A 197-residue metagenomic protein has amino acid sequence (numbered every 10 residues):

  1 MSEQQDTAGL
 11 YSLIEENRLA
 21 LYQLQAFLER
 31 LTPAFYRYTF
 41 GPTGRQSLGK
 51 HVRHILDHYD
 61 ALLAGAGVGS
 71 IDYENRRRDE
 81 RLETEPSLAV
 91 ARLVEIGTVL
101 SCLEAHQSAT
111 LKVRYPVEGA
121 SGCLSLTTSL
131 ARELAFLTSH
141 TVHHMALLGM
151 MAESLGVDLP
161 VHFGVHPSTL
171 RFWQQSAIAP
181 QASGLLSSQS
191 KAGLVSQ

Functional and structural regions predicted by a protein language model:
M1-R18, Y22: Extreme N-terminal tail/first-helix region
S2-A8, D57-C102, H106-C123, V157-L185 (+1 more regions): Short, helix-capping/interhelical loops that line the mouth of catalytic, cofactor-, or ligand-binding pockets
D6, L10-L13, F40, G44 (+2 more regions): Residue-level recognition of alpha-helical structural elements
N17-L24, L48-L62, P86-L100, L137-L148: Alpha-helical transition-metal enzyme core signature, strongest for iron centers
Q23-S47, L63-R81, A120-T127: Helix-loop segments that flank and shape redox-cofactor active sites
L126-S139: Individual transmembrane alpha-helices with interfacial aromatic-anchor signatures
M145-F163: Short conserved catalytic/interaction loops centered on acidic-Pro-aromatic/His motifs
